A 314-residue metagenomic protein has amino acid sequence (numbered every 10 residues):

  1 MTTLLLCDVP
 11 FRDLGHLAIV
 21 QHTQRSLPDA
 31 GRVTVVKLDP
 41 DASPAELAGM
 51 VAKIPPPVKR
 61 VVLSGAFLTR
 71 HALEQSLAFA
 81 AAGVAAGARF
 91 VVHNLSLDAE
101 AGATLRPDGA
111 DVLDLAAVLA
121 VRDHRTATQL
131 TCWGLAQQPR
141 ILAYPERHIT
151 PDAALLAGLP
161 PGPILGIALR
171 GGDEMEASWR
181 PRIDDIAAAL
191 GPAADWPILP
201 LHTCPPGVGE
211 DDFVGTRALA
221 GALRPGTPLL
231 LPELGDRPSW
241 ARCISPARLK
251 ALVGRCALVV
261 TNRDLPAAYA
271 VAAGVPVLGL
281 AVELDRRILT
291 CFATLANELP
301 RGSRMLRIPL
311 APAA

Functional and structural regions predicted by a protein language model:
M1-A314: Active-site anion-handling motifs in enzyme catalytic cores
